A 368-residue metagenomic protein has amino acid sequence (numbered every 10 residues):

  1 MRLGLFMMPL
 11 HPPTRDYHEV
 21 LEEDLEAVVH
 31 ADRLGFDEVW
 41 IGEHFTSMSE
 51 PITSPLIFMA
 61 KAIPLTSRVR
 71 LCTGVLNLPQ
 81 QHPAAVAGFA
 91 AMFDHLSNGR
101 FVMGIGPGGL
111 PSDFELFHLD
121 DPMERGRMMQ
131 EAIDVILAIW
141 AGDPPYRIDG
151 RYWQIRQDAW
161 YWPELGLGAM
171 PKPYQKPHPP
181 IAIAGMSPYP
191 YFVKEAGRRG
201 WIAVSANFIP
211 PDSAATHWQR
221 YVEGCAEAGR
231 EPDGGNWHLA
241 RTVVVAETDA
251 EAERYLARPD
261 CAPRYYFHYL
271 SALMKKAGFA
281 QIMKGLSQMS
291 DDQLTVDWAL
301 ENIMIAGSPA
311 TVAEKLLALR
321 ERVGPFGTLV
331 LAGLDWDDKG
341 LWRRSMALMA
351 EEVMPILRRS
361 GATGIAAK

Functional and structural regions predicted by a protein language model:
M1-L71, P177-P179, A367-K368: N-terminal beta1-alpha1-beta2 module of alpha/beta enzyme domains
R2-E19, Q80-Q154, A159, A203 (+2 more regions): Flexible, glycine-rich active-site loops centered on histidine and acidic residues that chelate a metal or position
L3, G35, E43, A62 (+8 more regions): Conserved, mostly hydrophobic/aromatic
L3-L5, V39-I41, L71-G74, F101-I105 (+4 more regions): Hydrophobic faces of well-ordered beta-strands that scaffold small-molecule active sites in alpha/beta enzyme cores
M7-E22, L76-P83, H178-S187, E301-P309: Active-site mouth loops of central-metabolism enzymes
D32, M59-S67, A90, D94-F101 (+3 more regions): Acidic (Asp/Glu)-rich catalytic clusters
E38-A62, N77, N207-P211, V330-W342: Glycine-rich, proline-tolerant flexible connector loops at the mouths of alpha/beta enzymes
M123-K172, D212-V323, R358-K368: An alpha-helical appendage that flanks or caps ligand/catalytic pockets
